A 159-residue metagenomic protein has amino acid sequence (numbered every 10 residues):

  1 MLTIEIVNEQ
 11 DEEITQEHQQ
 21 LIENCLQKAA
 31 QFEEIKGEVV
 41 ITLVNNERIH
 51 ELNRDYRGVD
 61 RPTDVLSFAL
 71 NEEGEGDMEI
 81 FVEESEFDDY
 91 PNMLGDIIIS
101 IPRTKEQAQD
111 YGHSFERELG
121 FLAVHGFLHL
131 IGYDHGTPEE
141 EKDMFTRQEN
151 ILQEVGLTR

Functional and structural regions predicted by a protein language model:
M1-G120, I131-R159: An acidic/histidine-cluster motif and surrounding catalytic segment that typifies divalent-metal-assisted enzyme active
L128: Conserved ATP-binding N-box helix of the HATPase_c
